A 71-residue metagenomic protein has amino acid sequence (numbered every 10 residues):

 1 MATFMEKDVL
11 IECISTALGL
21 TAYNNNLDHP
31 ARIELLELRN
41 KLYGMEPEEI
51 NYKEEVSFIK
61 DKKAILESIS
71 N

Functional and structural regions predicted by a protein language model:
M1-R32, S57-S68: N-terminal acidic leader/helix
N40-K53: Amphipathic alpha-helical coiled-coil segments
